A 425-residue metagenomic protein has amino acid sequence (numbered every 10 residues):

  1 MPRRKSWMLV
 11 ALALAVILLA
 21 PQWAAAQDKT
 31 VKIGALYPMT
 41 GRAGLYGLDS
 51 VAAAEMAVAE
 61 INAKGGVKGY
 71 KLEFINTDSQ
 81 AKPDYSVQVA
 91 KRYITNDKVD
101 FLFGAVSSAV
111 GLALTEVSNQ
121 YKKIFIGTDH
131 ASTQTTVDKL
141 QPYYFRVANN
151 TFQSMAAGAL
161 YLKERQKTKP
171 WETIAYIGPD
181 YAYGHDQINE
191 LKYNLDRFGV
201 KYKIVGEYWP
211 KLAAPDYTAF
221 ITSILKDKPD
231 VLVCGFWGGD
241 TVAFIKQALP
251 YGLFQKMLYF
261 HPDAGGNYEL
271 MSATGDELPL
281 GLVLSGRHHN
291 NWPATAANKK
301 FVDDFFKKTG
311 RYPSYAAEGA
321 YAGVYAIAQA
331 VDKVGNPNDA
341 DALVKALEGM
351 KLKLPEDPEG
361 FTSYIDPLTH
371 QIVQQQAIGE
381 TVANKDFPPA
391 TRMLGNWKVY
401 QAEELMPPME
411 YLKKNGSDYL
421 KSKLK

Functional and structural regions predicted by a protein language model:
M1-A11: Bacterial N-terminal signal peptides that target proteins for export
V10-P21: Bacterial N-terminal signal peptides
D28-V31, V51-F74, D196-Y202: Signal peptide-proximal N-terminal region of secreted/periplasmic/extracellular or secretory-lumen proteins
V31-E55, T77-D84, V106-S107, I177-D186 (+2 more regions): Extracytoplasmic "Venus flytrap"
L45-A52, K64-D138, V147, W209-T218 (+2 more regions): Beta-alpha junction/loop-to-helix N-cap segments that form part of ligand/metal-binding clefts
V99-E207, K256-G281: Extracytoplasmic ligand/sensor domains, especially the bilobed periplasmic-binding protein
A248-Y321, D332-V334, N338, T391-L424: Extracellular/periplasmic periplasmic-binding protein-like sensory domains
K307-A317, A328-V399, P407, L424: Segments of small-molecule ligand-sensing domains
